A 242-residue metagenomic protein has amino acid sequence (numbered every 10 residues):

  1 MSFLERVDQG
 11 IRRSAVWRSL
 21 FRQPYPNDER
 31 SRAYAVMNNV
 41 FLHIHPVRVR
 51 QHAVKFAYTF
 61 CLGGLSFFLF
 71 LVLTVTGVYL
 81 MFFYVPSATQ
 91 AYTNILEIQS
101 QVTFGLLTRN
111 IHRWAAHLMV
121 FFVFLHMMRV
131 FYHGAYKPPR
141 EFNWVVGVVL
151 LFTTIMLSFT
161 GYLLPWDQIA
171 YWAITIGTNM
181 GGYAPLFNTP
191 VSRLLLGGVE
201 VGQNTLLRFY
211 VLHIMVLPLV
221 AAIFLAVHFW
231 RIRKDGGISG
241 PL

Functional and structural regions predicted by a protein language model:
M1-L242: Membrane-embedded alpha-helical bundles that constitute the cytochrome b-like, heme-associated redox core of multi-pass
